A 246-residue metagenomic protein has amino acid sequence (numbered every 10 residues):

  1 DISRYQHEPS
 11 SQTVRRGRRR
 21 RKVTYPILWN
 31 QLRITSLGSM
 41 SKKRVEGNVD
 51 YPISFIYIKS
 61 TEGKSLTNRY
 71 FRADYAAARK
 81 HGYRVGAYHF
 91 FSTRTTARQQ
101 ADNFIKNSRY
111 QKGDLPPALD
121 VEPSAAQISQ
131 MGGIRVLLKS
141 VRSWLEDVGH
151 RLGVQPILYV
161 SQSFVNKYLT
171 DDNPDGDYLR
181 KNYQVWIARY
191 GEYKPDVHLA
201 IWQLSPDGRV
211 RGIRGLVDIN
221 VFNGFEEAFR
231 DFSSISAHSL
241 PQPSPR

Functional and structural regions predicted by a protein language model:
D1-E46, P174-R246: Functionally critical loop-and-helix segments that line ligand-binding/catalytic clefts of soluble enzyme domains
D1-R151: Substrate-binding cleft of extracellular glycoside hydrolase catalytic domains
S65, R94, V165, K194 (+1 more regions): Flexible, glycine-rich phosphate/dinucleotide-binding loops and adjacent beta-alpha linkers at cofactor/substrate
F90-T96, D120-I128, V154-Q155, I219-A228 (+1 more regions): Low-complexity, flexible helical/coil segments
P116-D196: Catalytic domains of cell-wall/extracellular-matrix polysaccharide-remodeling enzymes, centered on de-N-acetylation
